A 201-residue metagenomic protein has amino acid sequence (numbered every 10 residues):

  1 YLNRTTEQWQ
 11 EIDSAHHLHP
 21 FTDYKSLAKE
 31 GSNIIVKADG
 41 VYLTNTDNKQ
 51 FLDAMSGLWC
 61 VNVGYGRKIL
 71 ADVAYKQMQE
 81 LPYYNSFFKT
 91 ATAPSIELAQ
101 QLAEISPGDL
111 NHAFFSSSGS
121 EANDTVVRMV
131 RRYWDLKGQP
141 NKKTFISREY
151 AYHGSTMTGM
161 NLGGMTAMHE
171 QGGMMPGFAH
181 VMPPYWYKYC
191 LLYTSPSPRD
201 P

Functional and structural regions predicted by a protein language model:
Y1-D39, P94: Active-site-adjacent loop/helix segments that line or gate small-molecule/cofactor pockets in enzymes
S32-D53: Active-site and channel-lining beta-strand-loop segments that bind or position nucleotide-derived/phosphorylated
Q50-Q139: Glycine-rich loop-to-alpha-helix module at the N-terminal edge of alpha/beta enzyme cores
T125-R128, S155-L162, L191-L192: Short acidic, glycine/serine/threonine-rich loops at helix termini
Y133-H153: Conserved PLP-anchoring active-site segment centered on the Schiff-base-forming lysine
Y150, P183-Y185: Active-site donor-binding loop signature of nucleotide-sugar glycosyltransferases
M165-H180: N-terminal glycine-rich dinucleotide-binding loop that anchors FAD/FMN and/or NAD(P) in oxidoreductases
Y193-P201: Single conserved hydrophobic/aromatic residue that forms the stacking wall/gate of nucleotide- or nucleobase-binding
